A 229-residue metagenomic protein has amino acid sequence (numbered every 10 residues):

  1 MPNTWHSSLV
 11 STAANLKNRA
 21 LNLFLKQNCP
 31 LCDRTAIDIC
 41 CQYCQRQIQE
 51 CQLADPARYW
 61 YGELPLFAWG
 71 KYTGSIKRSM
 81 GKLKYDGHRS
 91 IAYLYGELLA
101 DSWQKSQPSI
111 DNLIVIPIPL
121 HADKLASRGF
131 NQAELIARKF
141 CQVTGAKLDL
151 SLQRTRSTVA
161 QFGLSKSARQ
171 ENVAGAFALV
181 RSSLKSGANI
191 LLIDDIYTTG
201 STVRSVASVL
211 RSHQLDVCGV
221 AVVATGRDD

Functional and structural regions predicted by a protein language model:
M1-D229: Glycine-rich phosphate/pyrophosphate-handling loop used in enzymes and phosphotransfer proteins
